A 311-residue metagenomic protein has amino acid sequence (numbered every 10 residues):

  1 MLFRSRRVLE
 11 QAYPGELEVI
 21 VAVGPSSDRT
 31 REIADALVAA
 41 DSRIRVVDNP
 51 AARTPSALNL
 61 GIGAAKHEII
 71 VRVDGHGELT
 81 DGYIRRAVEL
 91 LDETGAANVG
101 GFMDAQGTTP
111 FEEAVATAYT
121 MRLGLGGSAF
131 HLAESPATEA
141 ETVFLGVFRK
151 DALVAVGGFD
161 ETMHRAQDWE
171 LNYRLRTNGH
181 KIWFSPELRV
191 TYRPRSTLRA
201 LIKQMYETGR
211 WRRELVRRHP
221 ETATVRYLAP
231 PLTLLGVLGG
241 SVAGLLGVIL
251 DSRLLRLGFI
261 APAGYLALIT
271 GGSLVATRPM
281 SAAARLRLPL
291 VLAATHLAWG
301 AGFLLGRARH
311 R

Functional and structural regions predicted by a protein language model:
M1-L2: Short, small-residue-biased leader/transition segments that mark boundaries at the very start of proteins
R6-E16: Short, acidic, metal-binding catalytic loop of nucleotide-sugar glycosyltransferases
V23-E32, A51, D74-T80: A conserved acidic beta->alpha catalytic loop
N49-A65, R86, V143: Glycine-rich, basic loop-to-helix element that forms the pyrophosphate-binding segment of sugar-nucleotide handling
I70: Short aromatic/hydrophobic "clamp" motif used to bind/position activated sugar donors
E78-E113, T117, R189, R193: Conserved donor NDP-sugar-binding/catalytic core segment of glycosyltransferases
D160-A223: Catalytic donor/gating beta->alpha subdomain of glycosyltransferases that bind UDP-sugars
T233-R311: Membrane-embedded multi-pass helical conduit in multi-pass membrane proteins, especially envelope-biosynthetic
